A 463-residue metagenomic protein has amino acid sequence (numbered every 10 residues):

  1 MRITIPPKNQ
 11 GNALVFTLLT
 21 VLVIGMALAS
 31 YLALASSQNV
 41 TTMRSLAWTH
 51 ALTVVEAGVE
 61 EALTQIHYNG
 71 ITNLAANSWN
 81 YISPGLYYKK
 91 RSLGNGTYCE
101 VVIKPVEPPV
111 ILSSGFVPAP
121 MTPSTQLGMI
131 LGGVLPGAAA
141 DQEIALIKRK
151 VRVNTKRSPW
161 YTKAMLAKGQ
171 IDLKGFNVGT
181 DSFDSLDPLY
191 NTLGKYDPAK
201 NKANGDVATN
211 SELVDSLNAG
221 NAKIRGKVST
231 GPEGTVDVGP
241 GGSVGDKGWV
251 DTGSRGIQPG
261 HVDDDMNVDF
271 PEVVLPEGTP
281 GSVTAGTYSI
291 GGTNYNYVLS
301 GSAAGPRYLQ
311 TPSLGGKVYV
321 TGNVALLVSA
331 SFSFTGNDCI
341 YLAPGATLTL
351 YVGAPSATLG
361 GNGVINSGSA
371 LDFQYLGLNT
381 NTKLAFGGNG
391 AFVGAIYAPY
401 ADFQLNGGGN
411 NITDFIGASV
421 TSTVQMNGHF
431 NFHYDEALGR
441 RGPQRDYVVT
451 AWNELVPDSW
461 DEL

Functional and structural regions predicted by a protein language model:
R2-Q170, Q444-L463: Beta-strand/loop motifs with alternating small/hydrophobic and polar/acidic residues, enriched in the first structured
K148, N154-L463: Primarily marks folded extracellular/lumenal domains of secretory and cell-surface proteins
